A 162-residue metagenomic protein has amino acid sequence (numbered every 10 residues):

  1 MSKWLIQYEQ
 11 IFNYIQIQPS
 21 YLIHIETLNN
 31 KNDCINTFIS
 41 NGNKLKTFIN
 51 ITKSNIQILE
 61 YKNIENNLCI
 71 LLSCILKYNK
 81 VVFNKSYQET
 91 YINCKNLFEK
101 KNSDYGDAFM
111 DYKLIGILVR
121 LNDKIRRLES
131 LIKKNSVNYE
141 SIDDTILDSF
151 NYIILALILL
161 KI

Functional and structural regions predicted by a protein language model:
M1-I162: Intrinsically disordered, low-complexity regulatory regions that flank transcription factor DNA-binding cores
